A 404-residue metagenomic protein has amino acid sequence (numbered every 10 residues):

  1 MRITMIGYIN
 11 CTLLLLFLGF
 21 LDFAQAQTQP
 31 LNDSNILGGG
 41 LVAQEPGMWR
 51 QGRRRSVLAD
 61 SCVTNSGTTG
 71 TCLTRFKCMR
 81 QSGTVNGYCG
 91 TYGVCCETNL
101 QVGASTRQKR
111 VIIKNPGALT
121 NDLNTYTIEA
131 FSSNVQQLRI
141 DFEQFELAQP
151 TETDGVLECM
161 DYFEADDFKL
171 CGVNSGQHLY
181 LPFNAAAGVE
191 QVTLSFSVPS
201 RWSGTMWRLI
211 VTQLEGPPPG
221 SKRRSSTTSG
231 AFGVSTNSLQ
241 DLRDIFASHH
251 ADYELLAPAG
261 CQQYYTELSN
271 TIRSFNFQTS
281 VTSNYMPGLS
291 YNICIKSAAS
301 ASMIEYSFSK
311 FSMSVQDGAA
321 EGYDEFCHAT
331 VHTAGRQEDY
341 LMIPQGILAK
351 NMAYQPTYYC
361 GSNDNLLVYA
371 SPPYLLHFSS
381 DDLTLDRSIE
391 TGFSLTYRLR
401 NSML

Functional and structural regions predicted by a protein language model:
M1-T4: Short, Lys/Arg-enriched N-terminal segments with co-localized hydrophobic residues within the first ~10-30 amino acids
I6-C11, G19-L404: Domain-level representation of secreted and single-pass membrane ectodomains enriched in extracellular protease systems
